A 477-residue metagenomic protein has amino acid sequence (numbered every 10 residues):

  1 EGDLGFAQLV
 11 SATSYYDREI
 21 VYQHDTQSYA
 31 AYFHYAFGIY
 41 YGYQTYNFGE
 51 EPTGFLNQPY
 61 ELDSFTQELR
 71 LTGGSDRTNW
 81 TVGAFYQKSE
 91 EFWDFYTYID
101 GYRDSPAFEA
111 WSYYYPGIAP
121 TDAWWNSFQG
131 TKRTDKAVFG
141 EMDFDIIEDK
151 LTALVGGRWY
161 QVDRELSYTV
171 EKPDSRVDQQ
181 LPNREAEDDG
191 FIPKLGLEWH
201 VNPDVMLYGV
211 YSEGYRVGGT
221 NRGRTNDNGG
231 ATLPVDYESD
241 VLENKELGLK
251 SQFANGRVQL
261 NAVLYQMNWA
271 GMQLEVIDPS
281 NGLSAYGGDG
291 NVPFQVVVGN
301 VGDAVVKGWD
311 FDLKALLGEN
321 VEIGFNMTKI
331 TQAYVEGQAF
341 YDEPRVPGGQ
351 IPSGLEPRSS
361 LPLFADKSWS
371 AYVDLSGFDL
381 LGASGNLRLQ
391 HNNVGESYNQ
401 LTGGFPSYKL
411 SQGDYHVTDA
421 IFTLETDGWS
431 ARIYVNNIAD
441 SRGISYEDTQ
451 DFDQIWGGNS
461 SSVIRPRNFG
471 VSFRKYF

Functional and structural regions predicted by a protein language model:
E1-T81, Q87-E90, Q259-N261: Outer-membrane beta-barrel domain signature, strongest for Gram-negative TonB-dependent receptors and also present
Q8-S14, E19-T26, M206-S212, D236-N300 (+4 more regions): Membrane-embedded beta-barrel scaffold of Gram-negative outer-membrane proteins
L9-S11, W80-V82, L151-V155, P193 (+8 more regions): Transmembrane beta-strands of outer-membrane beta-barrel proteins
Y15-E19, Y86-E90, W159-E165, Y211-V217 (+9 more regions): Transmembrane beta-strands of outer-membrane beta-barrel pores
D25-N57, Y96-F128, R164-D188, G219-D236 (+4 more regions): Solvent-exposed loop segments that connect transmembrane elements
L71-T72, R77, G83-Q87, Q129-M267 (+1 more regions): Structural signature of Gram-negative outer-membrane beta-barrels, strongest in the C-terminal barrel of TonB-dependent
N79, K150-A153, Q266-N268, F294-L401 (+1 more regions): Gram-negative outer-membrane beta-barrel transporters
N268, N392-T402, T423-F477: C-terminal beta-signal and adjacent terminal beta-strands/loops of Gram-negative outer-membrane beta-barrel proteins
